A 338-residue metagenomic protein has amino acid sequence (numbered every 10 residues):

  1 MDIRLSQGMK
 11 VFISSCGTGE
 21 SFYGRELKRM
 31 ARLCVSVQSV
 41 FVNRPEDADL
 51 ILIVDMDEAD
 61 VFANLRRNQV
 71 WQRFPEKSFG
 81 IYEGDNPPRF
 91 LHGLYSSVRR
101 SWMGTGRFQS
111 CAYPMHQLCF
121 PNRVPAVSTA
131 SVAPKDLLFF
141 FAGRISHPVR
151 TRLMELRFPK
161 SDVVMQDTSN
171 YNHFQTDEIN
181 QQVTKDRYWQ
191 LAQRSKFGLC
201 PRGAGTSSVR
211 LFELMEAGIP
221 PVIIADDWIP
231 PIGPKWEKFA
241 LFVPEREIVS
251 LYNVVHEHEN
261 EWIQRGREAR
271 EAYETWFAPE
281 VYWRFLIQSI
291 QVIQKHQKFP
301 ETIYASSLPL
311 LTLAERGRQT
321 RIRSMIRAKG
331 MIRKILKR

Functional and structural regions predicted by a protein language model:
M1-V209, E216-A217, A225-K238, H258-W262 (+5 more regions): Nucleotide-sugar donor-binding catalytic core of glycosyltransferases
L211-E213, I303: Composition- and surface-driven signal marking solvent-exposed, interaction-prone regions in large proteins
F239-P244, N260, K295, T302: Contiguous, function-dense segments enriched for cysteine-driven chemistry and partner/ligand-binding capacity
V243-I263: C-terminal "capping" alpha-helix adjacent to the active site of nucleotide-linked donor transferases in cell-envelope
R267-E271, K298-P309: Short, flexible loop/turn segments with low-complexity composition
R338: Short, Lys/Arg-enriched alpha-helical microdomains
